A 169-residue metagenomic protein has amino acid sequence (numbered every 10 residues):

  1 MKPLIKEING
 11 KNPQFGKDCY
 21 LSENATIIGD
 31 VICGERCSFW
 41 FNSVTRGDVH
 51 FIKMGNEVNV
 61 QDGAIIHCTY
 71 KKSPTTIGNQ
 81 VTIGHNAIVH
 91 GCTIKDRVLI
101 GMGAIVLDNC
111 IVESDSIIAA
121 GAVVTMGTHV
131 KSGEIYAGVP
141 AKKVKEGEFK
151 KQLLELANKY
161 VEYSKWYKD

Functional and structural regions predicted by a protein language model:
M1-K11, D48, M54-N56, D62-I65 (+3 more regions): Glycine-rich hexapeptide-repeat left-handed beta-helix
M1-S38, Y163-D169: Extended, small-residue-rich solenoid/repeat segments and analogous flexible loops that form exposed scaffolds
F39, N79: Short Cys/His-rich Zn2+-coordinating modules
T82: Short proline/glycine- and basic residue-enriched helix-capping loop/turn segments at helix->loop/beta transitions
